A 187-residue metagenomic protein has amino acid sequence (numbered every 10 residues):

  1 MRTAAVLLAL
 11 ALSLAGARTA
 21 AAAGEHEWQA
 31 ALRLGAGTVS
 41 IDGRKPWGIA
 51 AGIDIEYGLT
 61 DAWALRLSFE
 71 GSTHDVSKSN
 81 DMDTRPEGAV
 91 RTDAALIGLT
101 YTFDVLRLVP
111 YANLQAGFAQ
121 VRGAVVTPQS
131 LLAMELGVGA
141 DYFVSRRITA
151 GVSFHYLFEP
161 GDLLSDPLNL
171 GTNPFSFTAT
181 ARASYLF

Functional and structural regions predicted by a protein language model:
M1-H26: Cleavable N-terminal export/targeting peptides
R18-D61, L65, F69-H74, A116 (+2 more regions): Short glycine/proline- and aromatic-enriched beta-strand/turn motifs that initiate or cap beta-hairpins
H26-W28, K45-A51, A89-A95, L108 (+2 more regions): Residues that define the transmembrane beta-barrel architecture of outer-membrane proteins
W28, A62-L67, R107-V109, V144-A150: Repeated loop/turn-to-beta-strand initiation elements of outer-membrane beta-barrel proteins
L32, A51-I53, A95-L99, A112 (+4 more regions): Membrane-embedded beta-strands of outer-membrane beta-barrel proteins, especially the hydrophobic/small aromatic
D42-I49, V76-T84, R122-M134, D162-N169: Outer-membrane beta-barrel translocator domains and adjoining extracellular loop/strand segments of Gram-negative
T73-S79, L136, Y142-F187: Predominantly the C-terminal beta-signal and adjacent terminal strand-loop region of outer-membrane beta-barrel
T84-P110, L114: Helix-adjacent hinge/juxtasegments
